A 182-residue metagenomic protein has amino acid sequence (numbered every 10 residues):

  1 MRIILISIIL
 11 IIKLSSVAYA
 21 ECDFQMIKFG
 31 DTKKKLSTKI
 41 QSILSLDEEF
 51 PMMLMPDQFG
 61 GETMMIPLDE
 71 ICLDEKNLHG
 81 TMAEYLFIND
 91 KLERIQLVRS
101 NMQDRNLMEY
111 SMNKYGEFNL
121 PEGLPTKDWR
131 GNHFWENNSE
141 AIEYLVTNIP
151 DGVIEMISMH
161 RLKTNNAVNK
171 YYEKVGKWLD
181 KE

Functional and structural regions predicted by a protein language model:
M1-A20: Classical Sec-dependent N-terminal signal peptides that target proteins to the secretory pathway
I6-I8, F24, L78, R99: Generic detector of short alpha-helix boundary/capping microenvironments and adjacent low-complexity segments
I9-L10, P67-E70, D128: Short secondary-structure boundary micro-motifs
Y19-E62, R94-E182: Non-cytosolic coordination micro-motifs
G60-L107: Mid-chain, structured segments of secreted extracytoplasmic proteins
